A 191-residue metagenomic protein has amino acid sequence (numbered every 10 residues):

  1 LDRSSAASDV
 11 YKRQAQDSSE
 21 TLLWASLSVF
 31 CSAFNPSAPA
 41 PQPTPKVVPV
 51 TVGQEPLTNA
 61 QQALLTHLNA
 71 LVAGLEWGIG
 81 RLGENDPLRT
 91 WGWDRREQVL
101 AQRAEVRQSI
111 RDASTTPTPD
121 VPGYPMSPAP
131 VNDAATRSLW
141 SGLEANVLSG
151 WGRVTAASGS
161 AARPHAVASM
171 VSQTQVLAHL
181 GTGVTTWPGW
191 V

Functional and structural regions predicted by a protein language model:
L1-Q14: Single conserved hydrophobic/aromatic residue that forms the stacking wall/gate of nucleotide- or nucleobase-binding
S8, P49-E84, A134-S158: Alpha-helical bundle segments that constitute or directly flank the non-heme di-iron/ferroxidase center
D9, T21-N59, R111-A129, V191: N-terminal low-complexity, Pro/Thr-rich disordered segments that flank secretion/membrane-targeting signals
L27, C31-T51, S149-V191: Extracellularly exposed regions in secreted/surface proteins, prominently low-complexity, repeat-rich
G78-W93, I110-D120, V154-V167: Surface-exposed patches in mature extracellular/periplasmic domains of secreted proteins
W91-Q98, Y124-A129: Acidic helix-start/capping segments at beta-turn-to-alpha-helix junctions
R96-D120, L180-V184: Conserved alpha-helical segments that form or flank metal/cofactor-binding pockets of metalloenzymes
